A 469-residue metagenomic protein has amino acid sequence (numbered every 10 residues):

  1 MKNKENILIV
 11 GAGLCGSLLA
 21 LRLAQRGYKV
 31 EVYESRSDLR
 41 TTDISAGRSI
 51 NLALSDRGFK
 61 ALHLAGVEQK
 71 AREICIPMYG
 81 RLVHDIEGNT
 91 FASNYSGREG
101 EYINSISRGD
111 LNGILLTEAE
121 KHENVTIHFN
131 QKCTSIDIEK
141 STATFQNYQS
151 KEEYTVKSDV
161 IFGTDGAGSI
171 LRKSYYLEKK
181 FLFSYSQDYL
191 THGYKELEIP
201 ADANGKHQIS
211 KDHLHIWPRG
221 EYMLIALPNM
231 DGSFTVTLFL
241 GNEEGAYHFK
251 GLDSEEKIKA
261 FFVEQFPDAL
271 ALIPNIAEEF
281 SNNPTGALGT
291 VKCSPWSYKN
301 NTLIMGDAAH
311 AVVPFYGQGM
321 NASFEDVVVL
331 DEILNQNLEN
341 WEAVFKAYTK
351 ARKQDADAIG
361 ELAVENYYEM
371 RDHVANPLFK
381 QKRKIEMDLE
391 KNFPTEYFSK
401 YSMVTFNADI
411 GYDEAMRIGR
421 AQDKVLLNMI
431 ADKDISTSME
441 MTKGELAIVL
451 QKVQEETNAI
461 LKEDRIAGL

Functional and structural regions predicted by a protein language model:
K4-H84, E99-D110, D159-V160, L469: Glycine-rich FAD cofactor-binding loop and adjacent beta-loop-alpha segment at the N-terminus of flavoprotein
V10-Q25, L197, P284-A375, F406 (+1 more regions): Conserved mid-domain beta->alpha element of the FAD-binding
V30, I127-F129, C133: Generic structural signal for residues in well-ordered beta-strands
E73-P77, T126, E264-S281, L338-A347 (+1 more regions): Acidic/histidine metal-binding catalytic segments
N89-I106, F239: Helix-loop-beta segment of a Rossmann-like dinucleotide-binding subdomain
I106-H128: Helical element adjacent to the flavin cofactor pocket in flavoenzyme catalytic cores
T117, H122, Q131-S135, K140-L288 (+1 more regions): Conserved FAD-binding catalytic core of PHBH/FMO-like flavoproteins
E332-L469: C-terminal helical "tail/cap" subdomain of flavin- and related membrane-associated enzymes
